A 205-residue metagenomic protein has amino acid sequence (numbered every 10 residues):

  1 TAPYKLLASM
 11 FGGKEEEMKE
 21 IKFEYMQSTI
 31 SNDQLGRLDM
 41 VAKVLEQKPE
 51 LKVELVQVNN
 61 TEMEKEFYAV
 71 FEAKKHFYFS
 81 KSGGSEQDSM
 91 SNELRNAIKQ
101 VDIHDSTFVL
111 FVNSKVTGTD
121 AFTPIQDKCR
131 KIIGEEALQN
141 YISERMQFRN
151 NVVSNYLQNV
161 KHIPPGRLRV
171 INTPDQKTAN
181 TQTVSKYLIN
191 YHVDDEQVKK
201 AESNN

Functional and structural regions predicted by a protein language model:
A2-N60, V152: Solvent-exposed beta-strand/coil patches in large extracellular/periplasmic or lumenal scaffold regions
V58-N205: Periplasmic OmpA/Pal-like peptidoglycan-binding modules at the C-termini of bacterial envelope proteins
